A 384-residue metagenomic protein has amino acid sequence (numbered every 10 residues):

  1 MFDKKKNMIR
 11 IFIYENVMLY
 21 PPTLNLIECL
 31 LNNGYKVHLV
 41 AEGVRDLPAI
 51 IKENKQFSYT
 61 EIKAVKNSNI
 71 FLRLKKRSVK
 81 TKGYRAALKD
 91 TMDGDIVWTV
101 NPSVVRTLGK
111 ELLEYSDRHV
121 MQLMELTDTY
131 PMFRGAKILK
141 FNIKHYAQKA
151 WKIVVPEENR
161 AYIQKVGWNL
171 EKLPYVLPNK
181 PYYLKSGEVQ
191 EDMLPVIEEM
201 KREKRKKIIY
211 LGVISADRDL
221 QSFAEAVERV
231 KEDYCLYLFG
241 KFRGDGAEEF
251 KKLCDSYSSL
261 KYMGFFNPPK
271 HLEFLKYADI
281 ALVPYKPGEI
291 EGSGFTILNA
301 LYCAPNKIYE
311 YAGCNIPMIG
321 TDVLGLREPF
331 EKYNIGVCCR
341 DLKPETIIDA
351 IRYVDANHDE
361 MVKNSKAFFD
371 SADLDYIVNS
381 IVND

Functional and structural regions predicted by a protein language model:
R10, P181, V196-R218, A224-V227 (+1 more regions): Conserved donor-binding/catalytic core segment of Leloir-type glycosyltransferases
E28, K82-T91, M121, T127 (+1 more regions): Membrane-proximal helix-turn-helix segments that form the acceptor-binding/catalytic region of lipid-linked
A41, R45, L211, L236-E248 (+1 more regions): Glycosyltransferase donor-sugar binding loop
T99-V105, L123: Short His-centered aromatic/hydrophobic patch
T107-L108, A136, I143-E188, E328-P329 (+1 more regions): A short, active-site helix/loop in glycosyltransferases that binds the activated sugar's phosphate group
L177-P178, L194-P195, D341-E345, D355-D384: A charged, aromatic-enriched C-terminal amphipathic alpha-helix characteristic of glycosyltransferases across folds
R205, A247-I280, I290: Nucleotide-activated donor-binding/catalytic signature segment of Leloir-type glycosyltransferases, i.e., the conserved
R218, P269-F274, V283-Y309, G320-E328: Nucleotide-sugar-dependent
